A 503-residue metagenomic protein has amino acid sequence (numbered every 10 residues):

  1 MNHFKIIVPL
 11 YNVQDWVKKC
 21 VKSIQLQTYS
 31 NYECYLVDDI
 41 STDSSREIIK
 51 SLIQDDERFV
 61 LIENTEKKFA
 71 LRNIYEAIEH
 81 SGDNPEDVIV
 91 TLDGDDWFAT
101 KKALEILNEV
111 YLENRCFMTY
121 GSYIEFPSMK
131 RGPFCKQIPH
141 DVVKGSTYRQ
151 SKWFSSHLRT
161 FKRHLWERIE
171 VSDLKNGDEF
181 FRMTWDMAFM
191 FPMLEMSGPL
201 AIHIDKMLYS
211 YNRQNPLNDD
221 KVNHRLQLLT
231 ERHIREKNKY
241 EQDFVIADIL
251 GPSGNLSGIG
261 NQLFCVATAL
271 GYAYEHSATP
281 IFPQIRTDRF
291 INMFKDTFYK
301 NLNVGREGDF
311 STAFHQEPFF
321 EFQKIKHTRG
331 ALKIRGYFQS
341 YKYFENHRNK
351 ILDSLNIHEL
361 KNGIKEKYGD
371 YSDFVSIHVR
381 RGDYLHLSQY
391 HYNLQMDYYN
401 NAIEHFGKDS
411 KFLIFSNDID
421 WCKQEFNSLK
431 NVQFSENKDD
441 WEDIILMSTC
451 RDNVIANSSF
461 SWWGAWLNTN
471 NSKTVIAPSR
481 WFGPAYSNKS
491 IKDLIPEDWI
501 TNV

Functional and structural regions predicted by a protein language model:
M1-Q242: Nucleotide-sugar donor-binding/catalytic module of glycosyltransferases that assemble extracellular/cell-envelope
I49-L52, F290-N301, C422-L429, S487-K492: Short, aromatic/basic amphipathic alpha-helical patches
K67, D95-W97, I124-F126, W166 (+9 more regions): Short, solvent-exposed loop/turn segments at secondary-structure junctions
S253-F264: A short, glycine/small-residue-rich beta-strand->loop->alpha-helix junction that serves as a flexible
I259, F406-S490: Donor-binding and catalytic core of enzymes assembling or modifying cell-surface/extracellular glycoconjugates
F264-A273: Histidine-anchored nucleotide/phosphate-binding helix
I285-K408: Secretory-pathway luminal glycosyltransferase catalytic domains
G483-V503: Leloir-type glycosyltransferase catalytic cores
